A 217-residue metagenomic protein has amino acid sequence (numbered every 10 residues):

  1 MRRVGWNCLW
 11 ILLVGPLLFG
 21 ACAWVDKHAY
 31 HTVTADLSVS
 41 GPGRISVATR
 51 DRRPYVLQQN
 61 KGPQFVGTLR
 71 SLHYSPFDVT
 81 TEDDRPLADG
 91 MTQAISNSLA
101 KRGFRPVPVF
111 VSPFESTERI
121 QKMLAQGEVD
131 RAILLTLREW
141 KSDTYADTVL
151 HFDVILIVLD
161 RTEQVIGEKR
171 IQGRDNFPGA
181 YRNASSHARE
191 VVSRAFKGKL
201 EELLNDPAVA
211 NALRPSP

Functional and structural regions predicted by a protein language model:
M1-W10: Bacterial N-terminal signal peptides that target proteins for export
L9-G20: Bacterial N-terminal signal peptides
C22-S98, A208-P217: A structural "domain/chain start" motif
A23-A35, S112-V165: Surface-exposed short loop/turn segments
R50-R53, T136-W140, Q172: Generic short beta-strand segments
R70-P86, T162-R214: Short secondary-structure boundary motifs at beta->alpha junctions and helix caps
A88, T92, S96-L99, Q121 (+1 more regions): Extracytoplasmic/secreted envelope proteins and their assembly/folding machinery, especially bacterial periplasmic
S96-T117: Short beta-strand->alpha-helix linker/helix-N-cap micro-motif that forms a surface specificity/interaction loop
